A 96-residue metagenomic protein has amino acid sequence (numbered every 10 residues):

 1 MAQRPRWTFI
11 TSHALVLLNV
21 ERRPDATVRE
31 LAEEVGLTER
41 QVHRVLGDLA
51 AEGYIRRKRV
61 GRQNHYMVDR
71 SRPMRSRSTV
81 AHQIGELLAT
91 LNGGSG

Functional and structural regions predicted by a protein language model:
M1, P73-G96: Amphipathic alpha-helical dimerization/coiled-coil segments that flank or bridge DNA-binding/regulatory modules
M1-V16: Short alpha-helical segments that sit at the start of domains
L18, T27-R29: Residues within the helices of the helix-turn-helix
E30-E33, A50-A51: Alpha-helical residues within the helix-turn-helix
R40: Key DNA-contact positions within bacterial/archaeal DNA-binding proteins
A50-V60: A short, conserved structural fragment
R59-H65, S71: Short, Lys/Arg-rich nucleic-acid/phosphate-binding segment
